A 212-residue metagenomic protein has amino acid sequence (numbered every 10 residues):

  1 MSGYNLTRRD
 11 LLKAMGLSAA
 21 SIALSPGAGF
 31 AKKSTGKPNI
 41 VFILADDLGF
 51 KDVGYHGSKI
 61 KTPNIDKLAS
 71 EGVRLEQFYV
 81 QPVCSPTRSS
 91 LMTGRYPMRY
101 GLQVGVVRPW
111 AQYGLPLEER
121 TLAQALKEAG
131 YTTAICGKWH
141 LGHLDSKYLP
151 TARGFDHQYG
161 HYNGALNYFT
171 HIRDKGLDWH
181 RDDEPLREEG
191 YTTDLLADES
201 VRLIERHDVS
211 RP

Functional and structural regions predicted by a protein language model:
S2-P212: Formylglycine-dependent sulfatase
